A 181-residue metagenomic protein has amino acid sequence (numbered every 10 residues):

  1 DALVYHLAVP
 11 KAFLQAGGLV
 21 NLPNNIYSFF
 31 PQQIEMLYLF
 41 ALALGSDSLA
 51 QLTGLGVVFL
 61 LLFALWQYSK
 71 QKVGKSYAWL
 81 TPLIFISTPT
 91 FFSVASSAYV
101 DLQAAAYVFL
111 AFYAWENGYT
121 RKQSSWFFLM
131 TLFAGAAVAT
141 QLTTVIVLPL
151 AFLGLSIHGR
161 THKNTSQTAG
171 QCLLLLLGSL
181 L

Functional and structural regions predicted by a protein language model:
D1-V9, Q15-L37, L44, S48-L49: Extracytoplasmic catalytic/substrate-binding loops of multi-pass membrane glycan-assembly enzymes
I34, Y38-G45, A50-A64, A104-Y107: Transmembrane alpha-helices of multi-pass, membrane-embedded glycan-processing enzymes that use lipid-linked
S48-L49, F63-P89, A106, T120-S125: Transmembrane-helix signature of polytopic, membrane-embedded enzymes that assemble or transfer cell-envelope glycans
G56-F59, F63, I86, L102-Y113 (+3 more regions): Alpha-helical transmembrane segments of multi-pass membrane proteins
Q67, Q103, A111-F127, T161-K163: Membrane-interface transmembrane helices that cradle and orient dolichyl/undecaprenyl
T81-P82, W115, W126-L142, F152: Membrane-interface alpha helices of multi-pass inner-membrane proteins
S93-Q103: Short acidic/glycine- and proline-prone juxtamembrane loop motifs at membrane-interface regions of multi-pass membrane
V147-L180: Perimembrane helix-loop-helix junctions
